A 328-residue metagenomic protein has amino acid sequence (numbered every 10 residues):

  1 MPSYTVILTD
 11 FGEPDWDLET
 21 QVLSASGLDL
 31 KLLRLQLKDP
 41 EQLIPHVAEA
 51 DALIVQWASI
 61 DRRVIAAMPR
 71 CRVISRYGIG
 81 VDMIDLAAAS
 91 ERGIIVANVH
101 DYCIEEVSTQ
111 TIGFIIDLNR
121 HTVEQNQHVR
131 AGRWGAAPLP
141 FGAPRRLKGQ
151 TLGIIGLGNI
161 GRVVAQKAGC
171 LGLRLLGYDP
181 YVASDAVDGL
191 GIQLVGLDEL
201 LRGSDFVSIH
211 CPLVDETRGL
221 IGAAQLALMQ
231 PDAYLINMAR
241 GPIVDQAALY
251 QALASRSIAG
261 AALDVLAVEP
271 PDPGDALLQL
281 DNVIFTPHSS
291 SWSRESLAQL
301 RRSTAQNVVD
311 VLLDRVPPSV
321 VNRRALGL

Functional and structural regions predicted by a protein language model:
M1-A50, L176, D185, L312: N-terminal glycine-/charge-rich "phosphate-binding" loop or analogous flexible N-terminal tail
D17-L18, P140-P231: Rossmann-like dinucleotide/phosphate-binding beta-alpha-beta segment
R34, Y77-G78, I94-E105, D179 (+3 more regions): Short beta->alpha connector loops at strand-helix junctions that form conserved, small/polar/Pro-enriched
L43-H46, V64-A67, E199-L200, Q225 (+1 more regions): Structural alpha-helical scaffold elements that stabilize or flank donor/cofactor-binding regions in carbohydrate
A58, I79, D205, C211-L213 (+2 more regions): Short glycine-/small-residue-rich Rossmann-like dinucleotide-binding loops
S59-C71, D85-A88, E216-L235, Q246: Rossmann-fold NAD(P) dinucleotide-binding segment
R92, H100-T151, V163-Q166: Phosphate-binding beta-alpha-beta segment of Rossmann-like dinucleotide-binding domains, i.e., the NAD(P)
R218, D232-L328: Rossmann-like dinucleotide-binding domain for NAD(H)/NADP(H)
